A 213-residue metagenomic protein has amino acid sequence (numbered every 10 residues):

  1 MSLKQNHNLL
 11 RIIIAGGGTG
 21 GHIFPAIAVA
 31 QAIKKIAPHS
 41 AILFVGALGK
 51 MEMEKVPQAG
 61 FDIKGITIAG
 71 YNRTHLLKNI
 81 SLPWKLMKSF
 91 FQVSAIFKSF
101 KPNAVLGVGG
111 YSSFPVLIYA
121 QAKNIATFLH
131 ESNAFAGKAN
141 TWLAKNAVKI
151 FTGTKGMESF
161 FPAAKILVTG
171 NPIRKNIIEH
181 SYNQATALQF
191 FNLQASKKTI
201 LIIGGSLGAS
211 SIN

Functional and structural regions predicted by a protein language model:
L9-G17, H39-K85, G204: Conserved nucleotide-sugar phosphate-binding/catalytic loop shared by glycosyltransferases and other
H22-I33: Short amphipathic alpha-helix
A37, A95-K101, L193-A195: Glycine-rich phosphate-binding loop signature in dinucleotide/nucleotide-binding domains
V45, K50-M51, K55, A59 (+2 more regions): Donor-nucleotide binding loops and adjacent catalytic segments primarily of GT-B fold Leloir glycosyltransferases
D62, Q121-L193: Active-site-proximal region of nucleotide-activated glycan assembly enzymes, centered on histidine/acidic-rich loops
S81-A95, T186: Glycine-rich, highly charged phosphate/nucleotide-binding loops
Q92-L106, S112-F128, T141-N146: Glycosyltransferases and closely related glycan-assembly transferases that use nucleotide-activated donors
